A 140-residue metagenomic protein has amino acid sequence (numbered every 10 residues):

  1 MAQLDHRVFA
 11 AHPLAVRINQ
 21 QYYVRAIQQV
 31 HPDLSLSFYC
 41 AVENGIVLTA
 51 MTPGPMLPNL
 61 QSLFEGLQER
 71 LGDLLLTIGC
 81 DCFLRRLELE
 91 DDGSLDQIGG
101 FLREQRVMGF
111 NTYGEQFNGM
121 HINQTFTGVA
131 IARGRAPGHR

Functional and structural regions predicted by a protein language model:
M1-Q105, T112-R140: Small-residue-enriched flexible segments
